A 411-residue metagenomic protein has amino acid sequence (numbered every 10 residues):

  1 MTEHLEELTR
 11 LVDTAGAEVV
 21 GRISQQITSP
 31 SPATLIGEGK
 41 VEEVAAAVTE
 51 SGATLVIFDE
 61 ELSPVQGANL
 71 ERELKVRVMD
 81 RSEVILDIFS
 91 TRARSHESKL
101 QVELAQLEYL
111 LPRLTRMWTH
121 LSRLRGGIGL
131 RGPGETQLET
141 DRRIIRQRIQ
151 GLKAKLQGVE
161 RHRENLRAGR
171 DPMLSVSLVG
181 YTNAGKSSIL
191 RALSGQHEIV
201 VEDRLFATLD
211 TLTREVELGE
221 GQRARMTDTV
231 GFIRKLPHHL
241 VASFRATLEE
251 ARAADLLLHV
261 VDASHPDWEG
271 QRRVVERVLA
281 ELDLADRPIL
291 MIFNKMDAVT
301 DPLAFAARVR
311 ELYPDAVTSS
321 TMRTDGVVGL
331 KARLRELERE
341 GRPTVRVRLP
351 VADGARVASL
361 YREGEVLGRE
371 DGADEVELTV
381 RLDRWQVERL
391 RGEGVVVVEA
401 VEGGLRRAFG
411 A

Functional and structural regions predicted by a protein language model:
M1-R81, I85, V398-A400, G404-A411: N-terminal accessory targeting/assembly segments
T2-E6, S29-A46, D210-T211, V230-A253 (+1 more regions): Switch II of P-loop NTPase G domains
L8, V56, L107, I145 (+8 more regions): Residue-level signature of catalytic and energy-coupling elements of molecular machines, predominantly ATP/GTP-dependent
Q26-T34, I57-P64, R234-P237, R252-R273 (+3 more regions): Conserved Switch II/interswitch segment of TRAFAC-class P-loop GTPases
V48-E50, E71, T208, V216-E220 (+5 more regions): Conserved catalytic network of the ASCE P-loop NTPase/AAA+ motor domain
E73-G126, L130-P133, A285-L290, M296-P350 (+1 more regions): Canonical P-loop GTPase G-domain recognition
H120-L256: Conserved G1/Walker A P-loop phosphate-binding module
R333, L337-Q386: Long, well-ordered amphipathic alpha-helical subdomains in the mid-to-C-terminal portions of large enzyme subunits
